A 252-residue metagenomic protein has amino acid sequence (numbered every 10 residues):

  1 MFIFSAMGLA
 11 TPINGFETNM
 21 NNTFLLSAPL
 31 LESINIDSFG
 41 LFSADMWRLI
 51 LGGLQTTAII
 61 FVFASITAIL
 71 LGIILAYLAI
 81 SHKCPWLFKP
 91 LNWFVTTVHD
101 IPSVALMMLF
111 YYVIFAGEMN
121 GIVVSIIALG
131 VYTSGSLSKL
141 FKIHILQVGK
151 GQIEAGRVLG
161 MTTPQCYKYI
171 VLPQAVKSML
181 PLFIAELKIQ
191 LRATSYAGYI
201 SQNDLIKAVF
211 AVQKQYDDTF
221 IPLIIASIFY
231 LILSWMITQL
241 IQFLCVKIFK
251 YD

Functional and structural regions predicted by a protein language model:
M1-D252: Transmembrane alpha-helices and adjacent helix-loop boundaries
